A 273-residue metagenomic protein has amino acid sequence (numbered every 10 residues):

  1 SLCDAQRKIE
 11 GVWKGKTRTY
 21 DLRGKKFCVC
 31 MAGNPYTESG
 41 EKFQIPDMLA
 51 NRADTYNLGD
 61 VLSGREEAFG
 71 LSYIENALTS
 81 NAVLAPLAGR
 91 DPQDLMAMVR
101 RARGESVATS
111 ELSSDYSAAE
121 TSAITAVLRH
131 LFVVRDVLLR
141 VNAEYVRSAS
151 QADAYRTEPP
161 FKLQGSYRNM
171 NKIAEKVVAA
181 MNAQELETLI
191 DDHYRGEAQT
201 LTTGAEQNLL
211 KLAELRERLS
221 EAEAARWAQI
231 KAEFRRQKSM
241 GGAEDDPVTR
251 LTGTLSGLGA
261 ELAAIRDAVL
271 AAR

Functional and structural regions predicted by a protein language model:
S1-R273: C-terminal regulatory/interaction module of P-loop NTP-utilizing enzymes
